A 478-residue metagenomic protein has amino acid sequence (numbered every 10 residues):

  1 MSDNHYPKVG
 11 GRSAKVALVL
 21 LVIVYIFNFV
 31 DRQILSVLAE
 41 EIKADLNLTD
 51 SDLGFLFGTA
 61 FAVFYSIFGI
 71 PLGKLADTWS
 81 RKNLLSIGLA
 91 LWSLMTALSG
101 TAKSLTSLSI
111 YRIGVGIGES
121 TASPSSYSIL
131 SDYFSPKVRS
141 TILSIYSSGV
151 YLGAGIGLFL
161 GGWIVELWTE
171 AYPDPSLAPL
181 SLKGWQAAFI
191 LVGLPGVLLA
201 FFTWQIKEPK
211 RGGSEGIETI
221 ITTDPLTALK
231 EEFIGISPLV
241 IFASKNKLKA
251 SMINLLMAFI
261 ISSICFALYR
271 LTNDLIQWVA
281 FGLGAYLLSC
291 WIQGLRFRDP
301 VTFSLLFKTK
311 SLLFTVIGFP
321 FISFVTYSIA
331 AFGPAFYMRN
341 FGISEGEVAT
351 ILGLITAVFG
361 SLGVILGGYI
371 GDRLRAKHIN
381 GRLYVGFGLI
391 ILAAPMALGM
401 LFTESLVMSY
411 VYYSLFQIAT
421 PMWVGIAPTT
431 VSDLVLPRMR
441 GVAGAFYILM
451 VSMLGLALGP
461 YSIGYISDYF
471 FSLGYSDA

Functional and structural regions predicted by a protein language model:
L35-S36, N246-A280, K310-A357, V364 (+3 more regions): Extracytoplasmic gate region of multi-pass secondary transporters
L38-I67: Extracellular/periplasmic helix-loop-helix junction of adjacent transmembrane segments in MFS-like secondary
N47, S80, T101-S107, G118 (+2 more regions): Helix-breaking motifs and short loop linkers at transmembrane-helix boundaries and internal kinks in secondary membrane
L56-K74, Y127, L354-G367, L454 (+1 more regions): Central cavity-lining transmembrane alpha-helices of secondary-active solute carriers, predominantly the Major
I67-T106: Conserved MFS/SLC helix-loop-helix module at the cytosolic interface between two early adjacent transmembrane helices
T78-L89, D372-L389: Cytoplasmic membrane-interface "Motif A"-like loop-to-helix N-cap segments of 12-TM Major Facilitator Superfamily
G193-G216, E231-S237, F266-D274, G284-F297: C-terminal membrane-cytosol helix-exit motif in multi-pass small-molecule transporters
I379-A427: C-terminal transmembrane helical hairpin of 12-TM major facilitator-type secondary transporters
